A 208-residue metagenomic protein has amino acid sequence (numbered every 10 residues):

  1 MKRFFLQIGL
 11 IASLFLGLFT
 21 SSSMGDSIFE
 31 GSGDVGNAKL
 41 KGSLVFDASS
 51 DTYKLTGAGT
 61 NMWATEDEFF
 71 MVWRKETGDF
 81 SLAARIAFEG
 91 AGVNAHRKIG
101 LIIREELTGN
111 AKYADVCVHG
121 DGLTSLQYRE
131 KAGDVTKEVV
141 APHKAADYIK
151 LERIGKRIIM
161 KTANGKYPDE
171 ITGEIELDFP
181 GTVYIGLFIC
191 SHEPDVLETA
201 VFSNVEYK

Functional and structural regions predicted by a protein language model:
M1-L10: Bacterial N-terminal signal peptides that target proteins for export
G9-F19: Bacterial N-terminal signal peptides
M24-K208: Extracellular glycan-recognition regions
